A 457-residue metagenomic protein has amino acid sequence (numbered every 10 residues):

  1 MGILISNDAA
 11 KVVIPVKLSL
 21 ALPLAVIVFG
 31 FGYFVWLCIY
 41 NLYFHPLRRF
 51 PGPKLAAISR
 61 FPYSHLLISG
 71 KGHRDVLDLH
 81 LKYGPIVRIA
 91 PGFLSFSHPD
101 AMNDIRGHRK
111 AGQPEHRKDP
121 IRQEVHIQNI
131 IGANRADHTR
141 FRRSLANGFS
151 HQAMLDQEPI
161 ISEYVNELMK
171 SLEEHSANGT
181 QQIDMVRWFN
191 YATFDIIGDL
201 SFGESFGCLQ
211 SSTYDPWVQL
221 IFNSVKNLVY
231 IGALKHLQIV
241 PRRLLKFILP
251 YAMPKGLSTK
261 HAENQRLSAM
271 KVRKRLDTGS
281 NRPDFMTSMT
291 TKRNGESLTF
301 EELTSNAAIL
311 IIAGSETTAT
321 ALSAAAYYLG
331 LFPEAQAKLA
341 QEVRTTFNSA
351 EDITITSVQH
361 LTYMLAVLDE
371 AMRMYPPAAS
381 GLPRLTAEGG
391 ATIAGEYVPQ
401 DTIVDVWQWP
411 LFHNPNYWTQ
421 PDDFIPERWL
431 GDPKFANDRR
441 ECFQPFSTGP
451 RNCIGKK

Functional and structural regions predicted by a protein language model:
M1-D104, I121: N-terminal targeting/anchor module and adjacent flexible "hinge" preceding the catalytic domain
G2, A56-S69, R117-F202, P216-R273 (+2 more regions): Cytochrome P450 catalytic-domain helical core, especially the substrate-recognition surface and oxygen-activation
S69-V76, Q238, D352-A394: Conserved cytochrome P450 K-helix E-x-x-R motif and the immediately C-terminal K′/meander segment
N103-Q123, Y417-T419: Cytochrome P450 catalytic domain signature, combining two hallmark sequence patches
N147, A308, A313, I355-T356 (+3 more regions): Cytochrome P450 heme-thiolate "Cys pocket" and heme-binding signature region
D184, G256-A321, L361: Conserved cytochrome P450 catalytic core segment spanning the I/J/K helices
T317-E342, K456-K457: Cytochrome P450 catalytic-core helices
A387, V406-K434: Conserved cytochrome P450 K-helix/beta-meander segment immediately N-terminal to the heme-binding cysteine loop
